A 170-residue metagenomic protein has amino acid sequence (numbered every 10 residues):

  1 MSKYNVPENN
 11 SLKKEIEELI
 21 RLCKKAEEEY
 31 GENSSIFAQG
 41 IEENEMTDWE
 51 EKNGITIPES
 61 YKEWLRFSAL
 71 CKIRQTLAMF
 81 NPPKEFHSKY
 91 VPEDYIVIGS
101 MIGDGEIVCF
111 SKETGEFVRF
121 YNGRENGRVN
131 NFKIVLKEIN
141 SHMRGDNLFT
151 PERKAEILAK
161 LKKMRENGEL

Functional and structural regions predicted by a protein language model:
M1-T114, R165-L170: A surface-exposed partner-binding patch
L12, I16, F132, K154-L158: Short amphipathic alpha-helical segments that mediate assembly, nucleic-acid/protein binding, or membrane association
I20, E50, L136, N140 (+2 more regions): Residue-level detector of alpha-helical secondary structure
V97-G103, N140, R144-R153: Extracytoplasmic electrostatic interaction patches
E113-G123: Intrinsically disordered, low-complexity regulatory segments enriched in Ser/Thr/Pro and charged residues
Y121-F149: Compact, glycine/acidic-enriched structural inserts
G145-N167: Charged phosphate-binding loop/patch that engages nucleotide di/tri-phosphates or the phosphate backbone of nucleic
